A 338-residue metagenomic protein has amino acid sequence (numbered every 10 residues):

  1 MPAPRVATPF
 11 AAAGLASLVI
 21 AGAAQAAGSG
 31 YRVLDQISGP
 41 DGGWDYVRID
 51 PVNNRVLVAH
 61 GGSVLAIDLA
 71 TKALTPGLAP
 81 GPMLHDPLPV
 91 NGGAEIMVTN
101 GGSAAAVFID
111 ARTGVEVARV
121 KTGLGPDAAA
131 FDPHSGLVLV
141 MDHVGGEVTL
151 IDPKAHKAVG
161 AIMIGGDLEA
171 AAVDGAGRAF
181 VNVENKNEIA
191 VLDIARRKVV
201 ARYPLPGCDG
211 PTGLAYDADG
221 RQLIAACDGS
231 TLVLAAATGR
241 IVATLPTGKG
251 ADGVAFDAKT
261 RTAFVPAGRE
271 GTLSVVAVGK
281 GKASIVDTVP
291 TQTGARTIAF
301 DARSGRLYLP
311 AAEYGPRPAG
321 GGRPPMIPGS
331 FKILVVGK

Functional and structural regions predicted by a protein language model:
M1-A13: Bacterial N-terminal signal peptides that target proteins for export
A11-G22: Bacterial N-terminal signal peptides
G22-K338: Predominantly soluble domains enriched in secretory-pathway, periplasmic, or organellar proteins
